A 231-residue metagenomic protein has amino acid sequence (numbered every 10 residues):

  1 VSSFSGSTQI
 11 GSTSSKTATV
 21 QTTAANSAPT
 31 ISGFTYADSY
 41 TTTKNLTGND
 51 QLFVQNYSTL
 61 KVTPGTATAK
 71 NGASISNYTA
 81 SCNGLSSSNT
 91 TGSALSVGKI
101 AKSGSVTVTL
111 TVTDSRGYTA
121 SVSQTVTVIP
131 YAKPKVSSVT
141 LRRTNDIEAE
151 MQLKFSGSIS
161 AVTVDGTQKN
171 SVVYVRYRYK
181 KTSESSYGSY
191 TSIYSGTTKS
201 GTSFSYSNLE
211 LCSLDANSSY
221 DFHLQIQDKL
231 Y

Functional and structural regions predicted by a protein language model:
V1, V106-L110, Y220, L224: Hydrophobic/tyrosine-rich beta-strand signature of extracellular beta-sandwich/beta-rich modules, prominently
F4-I10, V112-Y118, Q227-Y231: Short, solvent-exposed loop/turn segments at the edges of extracellular beta-sandwich modules
T19-I31, T127-V136: Extracellular interdomain linker/stem segments of modular secreted and single-pass surface proteins
D38-T59, R142-M151: Short, solvent-exposed loop/linker segments at the N-terminal edge of repeated beta-sheet extracellular domains
S58-G72, F155-K169: Acidic, Ser/Thr
K70-S88, V173-K181: Change to "...patches in solvent-exposed regions of secreted, membrane-anchored, or virion-exposed structural
N83-S93, I193-F204: Short beta-strand segments within Ig-like beta-sandwich modules, predominantly Fibronectin type-III
S93-S105, L209-A216: Solvent-exposed segments in extracellular or luminal domains encompassing
